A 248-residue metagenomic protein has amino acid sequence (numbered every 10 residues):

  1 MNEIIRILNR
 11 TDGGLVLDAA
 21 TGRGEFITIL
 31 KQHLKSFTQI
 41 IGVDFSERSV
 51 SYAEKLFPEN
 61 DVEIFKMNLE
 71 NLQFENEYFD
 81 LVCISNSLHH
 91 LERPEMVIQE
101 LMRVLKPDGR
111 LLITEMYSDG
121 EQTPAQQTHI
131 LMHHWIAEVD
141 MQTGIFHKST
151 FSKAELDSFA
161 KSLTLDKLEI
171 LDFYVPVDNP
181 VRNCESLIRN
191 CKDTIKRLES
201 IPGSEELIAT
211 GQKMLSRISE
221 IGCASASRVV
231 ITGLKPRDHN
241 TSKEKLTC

Functional and structural regions predicted by a protein language model:
M1-G13, I29: Conserved alpha-helix/loop element of class I SAM-dependent methyltransferases that forms part of the SAM/SAH-binding
L17, R23-N71: Class I SAM-dependent methyltransferase SAM/SAH-binding core
R23, D157, E169-C248: Conserved Class I S-adenosyl-L-methionine
C83: A conserved beta-strand element that flanks and buttresses the S-adenosyl-L-methionine
N86-S87: Short catalytic micro-motifs in class I SAM-dependent methyltransferases
E95-R110: A short glycine-rich, Lys/Arg-flanked "PGG" loop and its adjoining helix->strand segment in the class I
L112-A137: Conserved class I S-adenosyl-L-methionine
H147-T164: Short alpha-helix
